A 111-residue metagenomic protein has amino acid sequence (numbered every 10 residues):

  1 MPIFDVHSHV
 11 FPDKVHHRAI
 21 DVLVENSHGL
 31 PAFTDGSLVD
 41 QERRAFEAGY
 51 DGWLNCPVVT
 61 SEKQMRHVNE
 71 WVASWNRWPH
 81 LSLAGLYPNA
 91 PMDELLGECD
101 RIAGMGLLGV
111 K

Functional and structural regions predicted by a protein language model:
M1-Q64: An N-terminally biased module of ancient metal coordination in phosphate/nucleic-acid-related enzymes
G52, E62-K111: Active-site gating/metal-coordination segments in enzymes
